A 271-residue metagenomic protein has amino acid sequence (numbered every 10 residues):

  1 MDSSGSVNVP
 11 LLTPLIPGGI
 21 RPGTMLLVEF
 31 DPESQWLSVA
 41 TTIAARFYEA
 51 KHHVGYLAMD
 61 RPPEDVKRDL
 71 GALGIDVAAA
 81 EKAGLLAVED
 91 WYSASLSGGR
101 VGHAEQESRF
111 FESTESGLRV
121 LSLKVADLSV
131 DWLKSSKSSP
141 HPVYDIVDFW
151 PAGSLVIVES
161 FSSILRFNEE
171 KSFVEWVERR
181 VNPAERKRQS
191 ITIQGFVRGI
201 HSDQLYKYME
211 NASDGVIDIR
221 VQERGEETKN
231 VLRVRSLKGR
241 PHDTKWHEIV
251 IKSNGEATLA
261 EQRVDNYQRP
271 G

Functional and structural regions predicted by a protein language model:
M1-G18, M25-L27, F161, N168-K171 (+3 more regions): Peripheral, non-AAA+ core regions of ATP-driven protein-machinery
S4-K67, R269: Glycine-rich P-loop/Walker A and Walker A-like loops and their local beta1-loop-alpha1 context in P-loop NTPases
E33, D60-E64, S93-S97, S162-S163 (+3 more regions): Conserved nucleotide-binding/hydrolysis micro-motifs of P-loop NTPases
H53, G84-L85, A152-V156, K187-G195: Loop/turn-to-beta-strand initiation segments
A72-E107: Long, charge-dense
A94-N182: Phosphate-binding/switch loop-helix module in NTP-utilizing enzymes
L128-K134, F149, S253-G271: NTP-binding/hydrolysis catalytic cores, primarily Walker-type P-loop NTPases
I191-E256, V264-Q268: Phosphate-binding/switch region of NTP-binding enzymes
